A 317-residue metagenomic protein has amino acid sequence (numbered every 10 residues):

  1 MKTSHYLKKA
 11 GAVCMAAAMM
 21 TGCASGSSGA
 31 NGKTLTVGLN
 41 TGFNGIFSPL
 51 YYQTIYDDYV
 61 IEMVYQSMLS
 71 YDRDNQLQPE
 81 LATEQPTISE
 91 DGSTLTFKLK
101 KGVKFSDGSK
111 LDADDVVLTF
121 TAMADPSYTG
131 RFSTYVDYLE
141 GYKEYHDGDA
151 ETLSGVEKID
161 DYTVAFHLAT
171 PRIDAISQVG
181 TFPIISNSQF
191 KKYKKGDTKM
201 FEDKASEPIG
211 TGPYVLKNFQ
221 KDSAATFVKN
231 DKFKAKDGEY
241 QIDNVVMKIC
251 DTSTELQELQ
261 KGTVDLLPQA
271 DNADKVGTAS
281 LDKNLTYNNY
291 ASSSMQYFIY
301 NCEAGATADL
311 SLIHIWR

Functional and structural regions predicted by a protein language model:
M1-L35, F47, Q76: Short, low-complexity disordered leader/linker segments with a strong preference for bacterial N-terminal type II
N31-T41, T94-F97, V116-T119, V164-A165 (+3 more regions): Short, well-ordered beta-strand elements
G38-E90, I209: N-terminal lobe/hinge region of extracytoplasmic solute-binding protein
T83-Y135: Aromatic- and charge-enriched surface segment that lines or borders ligand/interaction sites
K98, S133-K191: Surface-exposed binding/hinge segments that line and control ligand-binding clefts or catalytic entry sites
L168, R172, S177-E239, N244: Gly/Pro-rich hinge or "lid" segments in bacterial periplasmic/extracellular proteins
E202, K232-G277: Ligand-site clamp/hinge motif
I313-W316: Conserved small/polar residues in nucleotide/adenosyl-binding loops
